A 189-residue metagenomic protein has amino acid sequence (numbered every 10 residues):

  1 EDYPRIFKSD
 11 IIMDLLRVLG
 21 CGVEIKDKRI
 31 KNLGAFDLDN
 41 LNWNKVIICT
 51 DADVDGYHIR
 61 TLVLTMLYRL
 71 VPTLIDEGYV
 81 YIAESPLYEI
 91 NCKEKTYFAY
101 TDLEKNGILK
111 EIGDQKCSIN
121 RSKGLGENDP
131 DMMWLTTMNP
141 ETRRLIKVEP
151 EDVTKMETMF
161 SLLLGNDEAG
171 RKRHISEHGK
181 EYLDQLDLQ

Functional and structural regions predicted by a protein language model:
E1-Q189: Conserved phosphate-chemistry cores used by DNA topoisomerases
